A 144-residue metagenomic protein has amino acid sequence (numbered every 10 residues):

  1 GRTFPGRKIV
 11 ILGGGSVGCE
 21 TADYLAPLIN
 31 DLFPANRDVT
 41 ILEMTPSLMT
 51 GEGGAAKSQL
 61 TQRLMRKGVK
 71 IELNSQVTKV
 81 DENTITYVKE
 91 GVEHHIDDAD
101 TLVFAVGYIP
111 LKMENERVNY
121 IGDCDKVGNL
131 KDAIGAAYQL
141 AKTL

Functional and structural regions predicted by a protein language model:
G1-L48, K89-T101, A105-L144: Rossmann-like dinucleotide/flavin-binding elements
P34-R37, E52-T78, K142-L144: N-terminal glycine-rich dinucleotide-binding loop that anchors FAD/FMN and/or NAD(P) in oxidoreductases
E52-G54, I85, A133: Short aromatic-enriched loop/helix-cap "lid" or pocket-rim segments at secondary-structure transitions that line
A55-Q59, V88, V103: AAA+ P-loop NTPase nucleotide-binding core of proteostasis motors
L73-T84, I109: A conserved short coil-to-beta-strand element within the FAD-binding core of flavoproteins
